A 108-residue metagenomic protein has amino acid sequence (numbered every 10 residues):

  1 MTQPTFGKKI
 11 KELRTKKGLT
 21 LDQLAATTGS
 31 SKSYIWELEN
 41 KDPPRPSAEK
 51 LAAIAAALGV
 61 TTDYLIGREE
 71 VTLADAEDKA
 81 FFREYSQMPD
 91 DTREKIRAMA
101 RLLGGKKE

Functional and structural regions predicted by a protein language model:
M1-K16: A short, Lys/Arg-rich alpha-helix, primarily the initiator
F6, I10, S31, T61-T62 (+1 more regions): Hydrophobic side chains within well-formed alpha-helices
K8, G18-L19, P46-E49: Residue-level signal for the short linker/turn that defines the boundary of a DNA-recognition helix
K16, V60, L102-K106: Conserved amphipathic alpha-helical interaction elements at protein-protein interfaces in regulatory, energy-coupling
G18-L38, D42, A53: Short alpha-helical DNA-recognition segment
G29, S47-Y64: DNA major-groove recognition helix of helix-turn-helix/homeodomain DNA-binding modules
E69-E108: Interfacial/linker helices and their anchor residues that mediate assembly or domain coupling
